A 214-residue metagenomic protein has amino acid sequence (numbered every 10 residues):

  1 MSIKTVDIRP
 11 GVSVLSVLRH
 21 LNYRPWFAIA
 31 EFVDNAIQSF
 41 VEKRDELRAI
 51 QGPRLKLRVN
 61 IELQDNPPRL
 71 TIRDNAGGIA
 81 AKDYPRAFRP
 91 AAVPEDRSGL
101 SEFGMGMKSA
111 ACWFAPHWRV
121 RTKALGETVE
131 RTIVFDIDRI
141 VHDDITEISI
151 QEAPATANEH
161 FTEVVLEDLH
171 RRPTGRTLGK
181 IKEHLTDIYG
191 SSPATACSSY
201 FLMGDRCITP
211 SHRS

Functional and structural regions predicted by a protein language model:
M1, P210-S211: Charged regulatory segments coupled to nucleotide-binding catalytic modules in large multidomain enzymes
M1-R54, K82-P85: Bergerat-fold GHKL ATPase/HATPase_c domain
T5-G11, A157, H212-S214: Flexible hinge/switch segments at interdomain interfaces of large molecular machines
R19-L21, A49-Q51, N60-E62, A153-T156: Replace "in large, NTP-powered and nucleic-acid-processing enzymes" with "in large, NTP-powered factors and other
Y23, G77-A81, R172-G179: Ordered, soluble secondary-structure elements with a strong preference for glycine-centered loop motifs and nearby
E31, I61, D74, R121-A124: Glycine-rich, histidine-containing beta strand-loop boundary motifs that form or position
I37-S98: Conserved beta-strand-loop-beta-strand hairpin that lines the nucleotide-binding pocket of ATP/GTP-utilizing enzymes
P94-I208: GHKL-type ATPase core
